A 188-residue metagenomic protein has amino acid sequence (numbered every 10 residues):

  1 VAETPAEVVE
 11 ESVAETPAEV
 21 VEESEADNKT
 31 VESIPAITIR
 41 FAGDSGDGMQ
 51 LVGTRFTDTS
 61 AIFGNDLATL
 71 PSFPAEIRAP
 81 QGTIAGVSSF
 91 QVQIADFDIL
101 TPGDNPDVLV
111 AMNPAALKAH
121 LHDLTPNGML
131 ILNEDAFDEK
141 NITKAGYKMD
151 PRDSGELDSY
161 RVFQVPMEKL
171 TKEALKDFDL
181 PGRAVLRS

Functional and structural regions predicted by a protein language model:
A2, E19-S188: Active-site cofactor/cluster-binding pocket
T4-A6, T16: Threonine-centered tandem repeat motifs in low-complexity domains
V13-A14, A26: Periodic low-complexity repeat segments enriched in small/acidic residues
